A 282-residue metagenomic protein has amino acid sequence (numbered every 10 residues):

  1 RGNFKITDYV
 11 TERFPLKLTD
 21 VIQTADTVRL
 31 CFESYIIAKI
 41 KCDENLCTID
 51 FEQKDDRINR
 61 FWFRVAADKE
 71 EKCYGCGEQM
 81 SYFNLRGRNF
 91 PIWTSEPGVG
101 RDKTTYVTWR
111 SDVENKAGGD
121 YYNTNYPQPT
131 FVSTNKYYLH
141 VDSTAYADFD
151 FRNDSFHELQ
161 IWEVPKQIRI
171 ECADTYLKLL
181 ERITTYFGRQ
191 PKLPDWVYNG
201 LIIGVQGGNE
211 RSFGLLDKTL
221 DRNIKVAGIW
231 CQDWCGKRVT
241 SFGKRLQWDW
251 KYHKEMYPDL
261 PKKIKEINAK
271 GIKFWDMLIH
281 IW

Functional and structural regions predicted by a protein language model:
R1-W196, I202-N209, L216-D221: Catalytic and substrate-binding clefts that recognize carbohydrates or anionic sugar/phosphate headgroups
K192-W282: Aromatic-lined carbohydrate-binding/catalytic grooves of carbohydrate-active enzymes
